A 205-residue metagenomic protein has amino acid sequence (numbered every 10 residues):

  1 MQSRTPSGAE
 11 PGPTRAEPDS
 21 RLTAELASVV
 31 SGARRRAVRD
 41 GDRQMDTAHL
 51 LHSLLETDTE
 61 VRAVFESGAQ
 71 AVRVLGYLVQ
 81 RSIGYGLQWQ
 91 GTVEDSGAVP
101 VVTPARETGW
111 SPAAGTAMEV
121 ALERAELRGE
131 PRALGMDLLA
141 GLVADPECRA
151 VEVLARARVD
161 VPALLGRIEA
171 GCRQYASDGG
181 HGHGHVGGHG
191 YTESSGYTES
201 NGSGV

Functional and structural regions predicted by a protein language model:
M1-V205: Histone-fold recognition with a strong bias for associated Lys/Arg-rich disordered tails
